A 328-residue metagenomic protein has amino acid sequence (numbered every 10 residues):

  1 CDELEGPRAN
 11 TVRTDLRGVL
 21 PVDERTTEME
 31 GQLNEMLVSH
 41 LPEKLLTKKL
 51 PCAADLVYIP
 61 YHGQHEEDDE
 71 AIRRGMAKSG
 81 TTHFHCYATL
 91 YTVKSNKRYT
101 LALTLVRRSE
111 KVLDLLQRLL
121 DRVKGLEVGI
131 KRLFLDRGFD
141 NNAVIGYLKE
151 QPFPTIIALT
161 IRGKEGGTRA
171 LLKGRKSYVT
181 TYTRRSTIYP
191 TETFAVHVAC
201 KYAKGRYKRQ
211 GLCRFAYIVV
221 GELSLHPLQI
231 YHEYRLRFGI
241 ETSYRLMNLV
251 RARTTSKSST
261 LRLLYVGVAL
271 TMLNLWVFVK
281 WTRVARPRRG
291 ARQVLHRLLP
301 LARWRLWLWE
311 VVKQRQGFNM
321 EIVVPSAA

Functional and structural regions predicted by a protein language model:
C1-D2, T11-V12, K48-H62, L90 (+5 more regions): Short, conserved catalytic/metal-binding motifs centered on acidic residues
E3, L172-K204, G211, L249 (+1 more regions): A short, flexible helix-boundary coil/loop motif
N10, T14-S95: Active-site-proximal, Lys/Arg-enriched surface segment that forms a nucleic-acid-binding/basic interface patch
T26-H40, L113-R118, Y217-L223: Short, motif-level signal for alpha-helix interfacial/capping segments enriched in acidic residues and aromatics/proline
I72-G129, L212-F215: Electropositive, glycine- and tryptophan-enriched low-complexity nucleic-acid-binding patches
S109-G167: Domain-level cores of phosphate- or acyl-group-handling catalytic modules
Q151-N248, R305: An anionic, glycine-rich sequence signature occurring as long contiguous blocks
L225-Y234, L246-V266, R283-R286: Short, solvent-exposed helix-loop connector elements
